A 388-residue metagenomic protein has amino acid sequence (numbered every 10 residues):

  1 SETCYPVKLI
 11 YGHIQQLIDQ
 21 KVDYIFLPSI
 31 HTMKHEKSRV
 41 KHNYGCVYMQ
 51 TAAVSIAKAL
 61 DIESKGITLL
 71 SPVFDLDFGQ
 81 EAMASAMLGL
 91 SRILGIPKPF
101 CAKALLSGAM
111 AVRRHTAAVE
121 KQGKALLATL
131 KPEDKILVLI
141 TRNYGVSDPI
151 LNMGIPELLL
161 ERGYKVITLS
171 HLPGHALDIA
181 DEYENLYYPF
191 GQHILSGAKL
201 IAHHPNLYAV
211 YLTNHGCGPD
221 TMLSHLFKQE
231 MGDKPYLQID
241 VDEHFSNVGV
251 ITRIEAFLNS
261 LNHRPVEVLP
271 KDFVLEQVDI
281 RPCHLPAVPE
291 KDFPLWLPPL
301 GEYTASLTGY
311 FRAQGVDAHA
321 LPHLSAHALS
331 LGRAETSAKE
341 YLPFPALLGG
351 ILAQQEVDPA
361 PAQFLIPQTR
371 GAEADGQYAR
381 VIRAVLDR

Functional and structural regions predicted by a protein language model:
S1-R388: An N-terminal assembly and electron-transfer interface module characteristic of large anaerobic redox and radical
